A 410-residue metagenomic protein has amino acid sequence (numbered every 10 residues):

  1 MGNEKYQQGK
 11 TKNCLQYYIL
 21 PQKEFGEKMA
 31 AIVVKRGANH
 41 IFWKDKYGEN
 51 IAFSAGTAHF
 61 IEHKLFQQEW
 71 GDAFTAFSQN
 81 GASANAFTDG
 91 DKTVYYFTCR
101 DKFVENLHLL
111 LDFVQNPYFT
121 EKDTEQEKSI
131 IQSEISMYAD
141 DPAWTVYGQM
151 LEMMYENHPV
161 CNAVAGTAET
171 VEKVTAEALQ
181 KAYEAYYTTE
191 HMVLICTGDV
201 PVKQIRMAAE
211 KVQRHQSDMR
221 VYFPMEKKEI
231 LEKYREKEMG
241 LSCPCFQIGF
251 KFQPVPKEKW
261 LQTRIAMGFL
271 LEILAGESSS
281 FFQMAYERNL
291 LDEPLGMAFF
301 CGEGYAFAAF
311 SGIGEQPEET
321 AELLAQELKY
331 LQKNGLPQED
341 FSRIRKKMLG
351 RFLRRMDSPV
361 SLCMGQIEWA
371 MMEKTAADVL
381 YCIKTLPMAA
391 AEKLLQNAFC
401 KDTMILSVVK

Functional and structural regions predicted by a protein language model:
M1-A73, Q180-M284, T403-K410: His/Glu-rich zincin catalytic helix
E24, A86-G90, C161-A163, E184-E190 (+3 more regions): Short, flexible turn/loop "capping" segments at secondary-structure junctions
Y47, K64, V94-T98, Y118 (+6 more regions): Second-shell loop/turn segments in exported
E69-A182, D292, E322-K329, L336-A376 (+1 more regions): Acidic/histidine-enriched segments that form metal/cofactor-coordinating and catalytic pocket/exosite environments
C99-V104, G198-K203, I313-E318: Helix N-cap motif at beta-to-alpha junctions
L107-L110, L194, I205-E210, T320-L328 (+1 more regions): PAPS/PAP-binding and catalytic site of the sulfotransferase fold
M219-P224, E293-A298, N334-R343: Flexible, glycine/charged-enriched surface loops at secondary-structure junctions
Q247-P254, I273-G314: A structural supersecondary motif
